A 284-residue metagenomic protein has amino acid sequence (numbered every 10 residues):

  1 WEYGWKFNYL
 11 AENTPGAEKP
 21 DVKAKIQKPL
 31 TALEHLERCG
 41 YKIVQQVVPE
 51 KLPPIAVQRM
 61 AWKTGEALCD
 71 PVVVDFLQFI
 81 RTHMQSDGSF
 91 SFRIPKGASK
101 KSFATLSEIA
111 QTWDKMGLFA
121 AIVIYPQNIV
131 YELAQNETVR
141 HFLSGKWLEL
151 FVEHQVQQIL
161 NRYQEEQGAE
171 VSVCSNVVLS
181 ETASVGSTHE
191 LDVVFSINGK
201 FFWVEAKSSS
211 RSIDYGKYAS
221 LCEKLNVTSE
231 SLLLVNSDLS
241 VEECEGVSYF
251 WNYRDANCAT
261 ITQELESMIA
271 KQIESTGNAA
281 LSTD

Functional and structural regions predicted by a protein language model:
W1, W5-N8, T14-D284: Intrinsically disordered, low-complexity Ser/Thr/Pro/Gly-rich regulatory segments
